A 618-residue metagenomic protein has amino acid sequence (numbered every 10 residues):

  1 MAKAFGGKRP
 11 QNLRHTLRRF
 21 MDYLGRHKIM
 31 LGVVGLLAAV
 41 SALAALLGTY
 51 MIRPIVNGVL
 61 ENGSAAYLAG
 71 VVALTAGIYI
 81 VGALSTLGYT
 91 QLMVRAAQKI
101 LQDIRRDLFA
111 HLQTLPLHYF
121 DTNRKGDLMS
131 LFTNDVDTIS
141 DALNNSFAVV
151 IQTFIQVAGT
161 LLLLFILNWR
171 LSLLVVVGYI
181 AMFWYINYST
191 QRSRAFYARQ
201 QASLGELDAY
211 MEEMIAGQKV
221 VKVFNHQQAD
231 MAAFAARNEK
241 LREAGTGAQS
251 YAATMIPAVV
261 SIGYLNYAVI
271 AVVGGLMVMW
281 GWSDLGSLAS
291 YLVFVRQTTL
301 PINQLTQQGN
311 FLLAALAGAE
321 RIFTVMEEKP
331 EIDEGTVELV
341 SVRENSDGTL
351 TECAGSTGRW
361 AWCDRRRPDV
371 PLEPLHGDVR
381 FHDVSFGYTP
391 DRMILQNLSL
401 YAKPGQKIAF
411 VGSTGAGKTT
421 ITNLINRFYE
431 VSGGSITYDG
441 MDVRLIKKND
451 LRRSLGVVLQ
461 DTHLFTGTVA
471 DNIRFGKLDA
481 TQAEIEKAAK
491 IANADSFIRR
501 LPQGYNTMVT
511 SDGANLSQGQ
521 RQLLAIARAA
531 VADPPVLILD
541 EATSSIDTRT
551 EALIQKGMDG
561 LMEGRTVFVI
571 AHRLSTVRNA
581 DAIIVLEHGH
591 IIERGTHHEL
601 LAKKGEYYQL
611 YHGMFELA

Functional and structural regions predicted by a protein language model:
M1-A45, L60-L74, Y89-M93, A97 (+10 more regions): Membrane-integrated ABC transporters
R18-M21, I29-Y50, P54, V71 (+9 more regions): Alpha-helical segments in transporter systems
L24, Y89, M93-A97, H111-A158 (+2 more regions): Juxtamembrane loop-to-helix connectors within ABC transporter transmembrane domains
R26, M30-L43, T75-I78, L84 (+3 more regions): Transmembrane helices of ABC transporter permease
I29, L117-H118, V136-L143, F147 (+7 more regions): An intracellular "coupling" helix at the cytosolic face of ABC transporter transmembrane type-1 domains
E61-G70, L163-V177, G247-R321, V325-K329 (+2 more regions): Helix-loop-helix
L108, L112, V221, I322 (+1 more regions): Helix-loop junctions and hydrophobic alpha-helical segments within the transmembrane domains of large membrane
V342-A618: ABC-type nucleotide-binding domain
